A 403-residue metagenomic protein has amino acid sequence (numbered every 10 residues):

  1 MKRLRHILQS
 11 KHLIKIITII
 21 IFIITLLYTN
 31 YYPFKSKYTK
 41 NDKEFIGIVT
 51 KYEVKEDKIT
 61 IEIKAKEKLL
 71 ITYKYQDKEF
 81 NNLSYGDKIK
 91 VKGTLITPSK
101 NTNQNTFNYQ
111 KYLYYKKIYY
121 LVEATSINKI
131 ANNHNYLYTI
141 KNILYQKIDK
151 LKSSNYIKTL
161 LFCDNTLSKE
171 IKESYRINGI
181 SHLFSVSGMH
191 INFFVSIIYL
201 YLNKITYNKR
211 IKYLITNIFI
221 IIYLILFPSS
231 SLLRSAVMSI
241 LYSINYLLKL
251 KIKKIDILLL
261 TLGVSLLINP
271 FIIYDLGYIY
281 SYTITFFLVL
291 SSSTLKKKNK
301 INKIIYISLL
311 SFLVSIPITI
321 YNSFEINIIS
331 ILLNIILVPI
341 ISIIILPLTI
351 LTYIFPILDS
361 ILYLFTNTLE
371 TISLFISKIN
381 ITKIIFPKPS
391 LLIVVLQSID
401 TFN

Functional and structural regions predicted by a protein language model:
K2-I14, L26-Y38, K51, K55-D57 (+1 more regions): C-terminal regulatory/interaction regions
K2-I7, I19-H182: Membrane-interface helix/helix-cap signal primarily in integral membrane proteins
R5-H12, I16-I20, V122, K172-S330 (+1 more regions): Hydrophobic alpha-helical transmembrane segments in multi-pass membrane proteins
K37-K40, E62-A65, L144-L151, Y201-I205 (+3 more regions): Alpha-helix C-terminal capping segments
G47, G93, L160, S187 (+5 more regions): Divalent metal-coordination and catalytic microenvironments
K129-Y138, N155-T166, L226-L232, L250-L258 (+2 more regions): Hydrophobic alpha-helical transmembrane segments
F287-S390: Alpha-helical transmembrane segments of multi-pass integral membrane proteins
